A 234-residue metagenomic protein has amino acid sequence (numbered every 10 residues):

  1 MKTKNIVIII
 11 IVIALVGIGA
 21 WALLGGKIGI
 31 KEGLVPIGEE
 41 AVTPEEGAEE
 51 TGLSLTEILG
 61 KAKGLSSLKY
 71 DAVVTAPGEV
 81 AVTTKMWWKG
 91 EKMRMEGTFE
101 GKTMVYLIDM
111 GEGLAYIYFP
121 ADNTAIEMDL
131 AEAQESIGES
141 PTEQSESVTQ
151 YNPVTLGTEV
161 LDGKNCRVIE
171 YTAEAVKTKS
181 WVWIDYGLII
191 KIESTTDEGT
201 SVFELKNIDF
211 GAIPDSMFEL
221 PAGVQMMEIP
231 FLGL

Functional and structural regions predicted by a protein language model:
K2-K92, A212-L234: N-terminal leader/targeting segments and the immediate start of mature chains
G60-A62, T84-W88, L107-I108, N152-E159: Short, exposed beta-strand/loop patches in secreted or surface proteins that constitute
K63-V73, W88-E96, L161-E170, Y186-I192: Short, hydrophobic/aromatic-rich segments at coil-to-beta transitions
D71-V80, R94-G101, P141-Q150, E170-A173: Short, solvent-exposed secondary-structure boundary motifs
V82-E139, K177-K179, D185-N207: An acidic-aromatic
F119, N123-T149, M217-L232: Solvent-exposed helix/loop surface patches that form functional interfaces
S140-E193, V224-L232: Extended beta-strand-rich segments in extracellular/periplasmic secretory proteins, especially within noncatalytic
E159-V160, F210-A212: Short, conserved beta-turn/loop elements at beta-strand boundaries and strand-helix junctions
